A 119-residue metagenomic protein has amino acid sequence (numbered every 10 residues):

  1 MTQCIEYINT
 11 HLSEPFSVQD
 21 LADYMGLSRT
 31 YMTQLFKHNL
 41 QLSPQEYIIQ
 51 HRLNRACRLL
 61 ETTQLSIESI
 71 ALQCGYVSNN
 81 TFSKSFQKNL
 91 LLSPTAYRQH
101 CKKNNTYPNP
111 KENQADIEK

Functional and structural regions predicted by a protein language model:
T2-E6, Y31: An amphipathic alpha-helical interaction segment
I5-E6, T10, P15-Q19, H38-S78 (+1 more regions): Terminal helix-turn-helix DNA-binding modules in bacterial transcription factors
D20-R29: Helix-turn-helix
M25, C74-G75, F86: Core residues of bacterial helix-turn-helix
S28, M32, Q64-S66: Helix-turn-helix DNA-binding module
Y31-M32, F36, T81-F82, F86: Short hydrophobic/aromatic patch on the recognition helix
Q87, R98: C-terminal interaction modules of eukaryotic adaptor/scaffold proteins
